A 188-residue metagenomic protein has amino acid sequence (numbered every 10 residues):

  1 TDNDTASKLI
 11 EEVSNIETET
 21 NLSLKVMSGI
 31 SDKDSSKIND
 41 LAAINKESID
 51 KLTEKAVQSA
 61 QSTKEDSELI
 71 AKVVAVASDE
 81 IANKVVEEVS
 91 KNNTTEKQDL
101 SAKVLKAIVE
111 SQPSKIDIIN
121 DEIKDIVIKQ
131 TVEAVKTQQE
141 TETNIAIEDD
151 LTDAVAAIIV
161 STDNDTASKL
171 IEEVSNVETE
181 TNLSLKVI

Functional and structural regions predicted by a protein language model:
T1-I188: Non-catalytic all-alpha helical scaffold/repeat segments
